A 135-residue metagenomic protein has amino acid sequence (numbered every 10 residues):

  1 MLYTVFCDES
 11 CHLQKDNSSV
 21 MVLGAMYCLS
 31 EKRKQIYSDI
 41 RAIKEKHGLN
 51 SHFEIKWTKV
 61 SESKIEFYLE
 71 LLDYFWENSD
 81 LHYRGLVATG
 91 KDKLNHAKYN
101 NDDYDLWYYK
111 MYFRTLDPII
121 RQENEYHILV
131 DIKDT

Functional and structural regions predicted by a protein language model:
M1-T135: Phosphate-ester processing/binding pockets and catalytic centers
